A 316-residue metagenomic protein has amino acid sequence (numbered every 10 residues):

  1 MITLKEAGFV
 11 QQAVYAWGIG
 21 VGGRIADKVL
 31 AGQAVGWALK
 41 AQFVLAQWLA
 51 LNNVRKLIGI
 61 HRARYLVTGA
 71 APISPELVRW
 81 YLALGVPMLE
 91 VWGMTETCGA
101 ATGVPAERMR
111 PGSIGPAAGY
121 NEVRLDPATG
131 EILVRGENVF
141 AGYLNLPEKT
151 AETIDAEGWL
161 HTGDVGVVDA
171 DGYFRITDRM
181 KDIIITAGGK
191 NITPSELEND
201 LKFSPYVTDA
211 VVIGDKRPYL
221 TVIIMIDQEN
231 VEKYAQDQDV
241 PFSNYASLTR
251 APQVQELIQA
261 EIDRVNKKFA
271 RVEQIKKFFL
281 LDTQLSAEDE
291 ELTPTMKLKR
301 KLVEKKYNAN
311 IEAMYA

Functional and structural regions predicted by a protein language model:
M1-M109, E122, V207: Gly/Ser/Thr-rich phosphate-binding loop
A70, G93, G136, D164 (+1 more regions): Conserved G/P- and acidic residue-centered "switch" motifs that form tight phosphate/ATP-binding loops in soluble
A117, R124-D126, E131-T186: Conserved ATP-binding/catalytic segment of the ANL
V139, Y173-K202, V231-P252, R271-I275 (+2 more regions): Adenylate-forming
E157, S204, F269: Acidic-histidine catalytic/liganding microenvironments
V165, A170, S204-N230: C-terminal boundary motif of the adenylate-forming
D209, Q259-A316: Conserved C-terminal "lid"/linker of ANL adenylate-forming enzymes
D215-V240, K268-D282: Conserved loop-to-beta-strand segment in the C-terminal subdomain of adenylate-forming
